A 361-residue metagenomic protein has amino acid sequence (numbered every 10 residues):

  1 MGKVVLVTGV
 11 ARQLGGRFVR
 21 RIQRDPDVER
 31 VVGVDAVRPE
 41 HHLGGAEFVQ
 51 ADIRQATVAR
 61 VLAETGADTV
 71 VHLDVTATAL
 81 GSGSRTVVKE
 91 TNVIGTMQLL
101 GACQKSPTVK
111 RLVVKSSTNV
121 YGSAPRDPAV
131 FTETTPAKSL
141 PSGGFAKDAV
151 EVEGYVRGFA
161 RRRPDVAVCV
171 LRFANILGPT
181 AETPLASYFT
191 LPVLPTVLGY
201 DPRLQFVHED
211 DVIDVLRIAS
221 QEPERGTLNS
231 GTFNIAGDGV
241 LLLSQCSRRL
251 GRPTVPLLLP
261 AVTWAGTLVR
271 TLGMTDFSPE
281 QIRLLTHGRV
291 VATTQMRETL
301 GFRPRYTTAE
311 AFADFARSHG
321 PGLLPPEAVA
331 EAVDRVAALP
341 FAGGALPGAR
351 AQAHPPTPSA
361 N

Functional and structural regions predicted by a protein language model:
K3-P26: N-terminal Rossmann NAD(P)H-binding glycine-rich loop of SDR-like oxidoreductase domains
A51-I94, K105, S123: NAD(P)H-binding glycine-rich loop region in Rossmannoid oxidoreductase-like domains and their noncatalytic homologs
V87-Q98, K147-D148, V207: Glycine-rich NAD(P)-binding loop of the Rossmann-fold in SDR/ketoreductase-type enzymes
M97-G144: Conserved Rossmann-fold NAD(P)-dependent oxidoreductase catalytic core, especially the SDR/UDP-sugar
D127, G158-E209: NAD(P)-dependent short-chain dehydrogenase/reductase
P141-C169: Active-site Tyr-X1-5-Lys
V150, P164-V166, L177-S187, I218-F233: Glycine/proline-rich active-site loop of Rossmann-fold NAD(P)-dependent oxidoreductases
I213-P279, T293, F312-D314, G322-N361: Mid/C-terminal beta-alpha module of Rossmann-like enzyme folds, strongest in SDR-family dehydrogenases/epimerases
